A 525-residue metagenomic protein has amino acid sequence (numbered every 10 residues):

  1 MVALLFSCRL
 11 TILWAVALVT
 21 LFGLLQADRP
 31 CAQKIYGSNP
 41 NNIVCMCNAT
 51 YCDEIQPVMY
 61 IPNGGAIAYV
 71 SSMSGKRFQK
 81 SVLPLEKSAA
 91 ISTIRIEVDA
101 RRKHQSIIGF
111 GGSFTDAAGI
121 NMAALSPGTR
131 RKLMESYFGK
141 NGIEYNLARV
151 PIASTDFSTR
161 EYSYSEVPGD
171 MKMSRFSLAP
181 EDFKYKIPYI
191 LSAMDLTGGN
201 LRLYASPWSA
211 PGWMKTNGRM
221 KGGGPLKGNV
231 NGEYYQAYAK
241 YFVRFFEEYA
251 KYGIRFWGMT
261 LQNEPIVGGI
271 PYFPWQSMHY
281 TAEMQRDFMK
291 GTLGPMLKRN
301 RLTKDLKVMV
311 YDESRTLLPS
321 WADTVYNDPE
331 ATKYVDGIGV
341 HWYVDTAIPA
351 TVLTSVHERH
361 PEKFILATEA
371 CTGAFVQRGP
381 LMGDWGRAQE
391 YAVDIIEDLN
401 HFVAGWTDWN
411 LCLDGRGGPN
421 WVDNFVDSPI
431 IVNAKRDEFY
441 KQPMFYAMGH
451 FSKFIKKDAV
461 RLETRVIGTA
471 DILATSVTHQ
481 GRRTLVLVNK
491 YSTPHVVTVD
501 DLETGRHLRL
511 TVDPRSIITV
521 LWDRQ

Functional and structural regions predicted by a protein language model:
V2-L4: Context-dependent free N-terminus signature
F6, N146, A447-G449: Short alpha-helical segments used as structural interaction elements across diverse proteins
F6-A27: Cleavable N-terminal signal peptides of Sec/SRP-targeted secreted and luminal proteins
L13, R101-R102, G505-R506: Generic hydrophobic-segment detector
A17, L21, K103-S106, R509: N-terminal hydrophobic or amphipathic segments with adjacent small-residue motifs that include Sec signal peptides
D28-V98, L203-A205, K240-G258, P265-Q525: Substrate-binding and catalytic surfaces of secreted/luminal carbohydrate-active proteins
M73-W257, L261, S277-T281, G291: N-terminal catalytic cores of secreted or lumenal carbohydrate-active enzymes
